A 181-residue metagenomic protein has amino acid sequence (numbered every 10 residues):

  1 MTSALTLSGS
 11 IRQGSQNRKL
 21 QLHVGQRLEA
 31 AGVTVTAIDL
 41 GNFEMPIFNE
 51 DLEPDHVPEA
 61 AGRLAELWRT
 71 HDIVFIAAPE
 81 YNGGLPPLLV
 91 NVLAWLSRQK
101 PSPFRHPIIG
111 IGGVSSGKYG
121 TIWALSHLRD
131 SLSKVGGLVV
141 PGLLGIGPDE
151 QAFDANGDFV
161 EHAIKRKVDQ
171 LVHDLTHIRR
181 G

Functional and structural regions predicted by a protein language model:
T2-V33: N-terminal beta1-alpha1 ligand-phosphate binding loop
A4, N17, Q21, A61 (+4 more regions): A general structural signal for well-ordered alpha-helical segments in protein cores
G9, L40, V114: Cofactor-binding loop segments of dinucleotide-utilizing enzymes, especially the Rossmann-like FAD- and NAD(P)+-binding
V33-I47, L138-G147: Short beta-strand elements in bilobed, periplasmic/extracellular small-molecule ligand-binding domains
L40-P58, A152-N156: N-terminal beta-loop-helix "entrance" segment that forms/cooperates in small-molecule cofactor or anionic ligand
H56-V135: Helix-loop-strand module that forms the ligand-binding subsite of alpha/beta enzymes
L138-G181: Glycine-rich phosphate/pyrophosphate-binding loop and the adjoining helix
